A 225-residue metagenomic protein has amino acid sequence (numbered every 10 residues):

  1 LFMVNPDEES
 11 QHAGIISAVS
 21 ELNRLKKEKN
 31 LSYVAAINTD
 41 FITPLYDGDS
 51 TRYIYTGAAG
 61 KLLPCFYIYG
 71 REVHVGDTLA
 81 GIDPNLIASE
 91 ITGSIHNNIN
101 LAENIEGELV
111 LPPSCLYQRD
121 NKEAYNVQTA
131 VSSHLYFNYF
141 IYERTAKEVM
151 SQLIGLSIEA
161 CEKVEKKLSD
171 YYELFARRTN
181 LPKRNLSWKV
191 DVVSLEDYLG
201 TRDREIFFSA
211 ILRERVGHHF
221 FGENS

Functional and structural regions predicted by a protein language model:
L1-A18, L62-I68, H74-N98, F137: Alpha-helical metal-binding/catalytic segments enriched in His/Glu/Asp
L1-G57: Acidic/histidine-rich catalytic neighborhood of metal-dependent amide-processing enzymes
E28-Y33, L63-Y67, G93-H96, K163-L168: Short, surface-exposed, polar/charged, turn-prone segments marking secondary-structure boundaries
L31-S32, A59-L63, Q128-S132: Short, solvent-exposed loop/turn segments at the edges of secondary structure
D40, P64-F66, L111: Short amphipathic alpha-helical segments, especially helix-boundary/capping motifs
F41-T43, G70, I141-E143: Glycine-rich beta-alpha junction loops
Y46, L79, L86-S225: Metal-dependent amide/peptide-bond hydrolase catalytic core, centered on the "pita-bread" metallohydrolase fold
